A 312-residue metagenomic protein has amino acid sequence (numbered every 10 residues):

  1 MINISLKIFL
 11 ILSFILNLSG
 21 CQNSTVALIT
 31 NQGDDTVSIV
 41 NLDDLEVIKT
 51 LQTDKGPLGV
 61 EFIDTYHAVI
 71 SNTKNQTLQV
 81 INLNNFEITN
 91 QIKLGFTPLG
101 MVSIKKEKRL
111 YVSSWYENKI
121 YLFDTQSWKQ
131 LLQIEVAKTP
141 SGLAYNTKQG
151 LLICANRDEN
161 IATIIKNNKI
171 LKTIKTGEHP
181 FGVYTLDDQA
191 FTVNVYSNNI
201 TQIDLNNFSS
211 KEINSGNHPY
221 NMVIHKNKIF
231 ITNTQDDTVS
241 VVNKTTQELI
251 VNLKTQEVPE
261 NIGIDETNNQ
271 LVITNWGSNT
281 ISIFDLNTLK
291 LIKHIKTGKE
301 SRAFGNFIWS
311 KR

Functional and structural regions predicted by a protein language model:
M1-I8: Bacterial N-terminal signal peptides that target proteins for export
F9-N17: Bacterial N-terminal signal peptides
L18-R312: Predominantly soluble domains enriched in secretory-pathway, periplasmic, or organellar proteins
